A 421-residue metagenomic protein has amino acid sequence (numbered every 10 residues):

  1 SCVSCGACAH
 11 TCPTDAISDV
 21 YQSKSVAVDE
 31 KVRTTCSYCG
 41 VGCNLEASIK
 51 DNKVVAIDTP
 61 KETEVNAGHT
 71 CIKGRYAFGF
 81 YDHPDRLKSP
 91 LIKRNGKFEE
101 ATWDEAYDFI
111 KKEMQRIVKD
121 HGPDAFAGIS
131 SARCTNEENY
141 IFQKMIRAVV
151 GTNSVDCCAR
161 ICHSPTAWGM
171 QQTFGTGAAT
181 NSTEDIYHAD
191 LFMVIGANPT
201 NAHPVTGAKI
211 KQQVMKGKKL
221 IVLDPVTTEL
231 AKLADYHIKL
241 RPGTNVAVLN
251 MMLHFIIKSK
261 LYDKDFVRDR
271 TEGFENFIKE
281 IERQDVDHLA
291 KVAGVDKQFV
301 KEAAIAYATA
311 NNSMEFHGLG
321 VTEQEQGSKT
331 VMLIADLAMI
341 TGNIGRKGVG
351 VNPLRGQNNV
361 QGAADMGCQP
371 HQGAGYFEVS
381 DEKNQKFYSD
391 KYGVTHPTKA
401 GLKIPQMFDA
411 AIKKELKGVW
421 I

Functional and structural regions predicted by a protein language model:
S1-S259, F277, D296, D390-P397: N-terminal export/assembly segments and adjacent metallocofactor-ligating motifs of anaerobic energy-metabolism
A27, R86, A125, Q143 (+4 more regions): Residue-level detector of alpha-helical recognition elements and their boundaries
C162-K347, L354-I421: Non-catalytic alpha/beta scaffold blocks inside enzyme catalytic domains
